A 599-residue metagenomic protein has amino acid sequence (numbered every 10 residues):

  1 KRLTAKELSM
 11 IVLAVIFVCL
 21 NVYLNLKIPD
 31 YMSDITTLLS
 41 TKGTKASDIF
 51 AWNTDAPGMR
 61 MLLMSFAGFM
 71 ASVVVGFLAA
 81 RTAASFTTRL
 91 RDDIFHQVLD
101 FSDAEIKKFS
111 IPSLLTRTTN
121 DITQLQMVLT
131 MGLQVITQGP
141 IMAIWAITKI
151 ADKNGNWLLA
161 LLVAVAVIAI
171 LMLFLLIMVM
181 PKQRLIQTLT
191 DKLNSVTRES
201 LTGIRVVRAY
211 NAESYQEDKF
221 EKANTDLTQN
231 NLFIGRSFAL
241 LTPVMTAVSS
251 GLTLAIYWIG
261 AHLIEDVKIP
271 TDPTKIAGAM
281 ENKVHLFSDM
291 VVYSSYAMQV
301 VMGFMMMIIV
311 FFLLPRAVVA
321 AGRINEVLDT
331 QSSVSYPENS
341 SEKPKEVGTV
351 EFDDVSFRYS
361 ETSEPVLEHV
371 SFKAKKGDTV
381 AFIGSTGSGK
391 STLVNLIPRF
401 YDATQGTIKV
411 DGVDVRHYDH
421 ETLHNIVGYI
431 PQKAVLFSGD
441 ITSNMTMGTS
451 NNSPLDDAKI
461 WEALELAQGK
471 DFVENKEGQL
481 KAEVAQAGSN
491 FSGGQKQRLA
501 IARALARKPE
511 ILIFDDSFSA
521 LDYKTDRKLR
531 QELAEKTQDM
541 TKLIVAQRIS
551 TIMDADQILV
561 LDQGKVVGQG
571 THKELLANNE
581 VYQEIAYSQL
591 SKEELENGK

Functional and structural regions predicted by a protein language model:
A5, D103-A104, N120-L129, L133 (+8 more regions): An intracellular "coupling" helix at the cytosolic face of ABC transporter transmembrane type-1 domains
A5, S9-V74, L78, A151-L158 (+2 more regions): Transmembrane helix-loop-helix hairpins at lipid-water interfaces of multipass membrane proteins, especially the type-1
F17, L24-S40, D55, L63-I111 (+12 more regions): Juxtamembrane helix-loop junctions of ABC transporter transmembrane domains
C19-K27, F66-V73, L125-V128, G132-I144 (+4 more regions): Hydrophobic alpha-helical transmembrane bundles that constitute the permease/transmembrane domains of multi-pass
K45, W145, K149-A166, F233-G322 (+1 more regions): Helix-loop-helix
S333-K345: Pre-NBD coupling/linker segments of ABC/ABC-like ATPases
K343-K599: ABC-type nucleotide-binding domain
